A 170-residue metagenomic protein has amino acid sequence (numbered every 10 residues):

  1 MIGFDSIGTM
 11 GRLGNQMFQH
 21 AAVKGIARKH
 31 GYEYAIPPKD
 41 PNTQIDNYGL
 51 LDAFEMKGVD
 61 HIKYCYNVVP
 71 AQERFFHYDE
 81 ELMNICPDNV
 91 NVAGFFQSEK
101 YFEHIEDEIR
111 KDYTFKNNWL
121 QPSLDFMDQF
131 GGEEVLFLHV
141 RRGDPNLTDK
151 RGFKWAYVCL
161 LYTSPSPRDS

Functional and structural regions predicted by a protein language model:
M1-K39: N-terminal pre-catalytic "stem/leader" segment of glycosyltransferase-like enzymes
A21, G25, H61, A71-Q72 (+1 more regions): Generic detector of well-ordered secondary structure
A27-R28, M127-D128, S164: N-terminal cationic-hydrophobic initiation segments that often serve targeting/anchoring roles
K39-L161: Secretory-pathway luminal glycosyltransferase catalytic domains
Y162-D169: Conserved small/polar residues in nucleotide/adenosyl-binding loops
